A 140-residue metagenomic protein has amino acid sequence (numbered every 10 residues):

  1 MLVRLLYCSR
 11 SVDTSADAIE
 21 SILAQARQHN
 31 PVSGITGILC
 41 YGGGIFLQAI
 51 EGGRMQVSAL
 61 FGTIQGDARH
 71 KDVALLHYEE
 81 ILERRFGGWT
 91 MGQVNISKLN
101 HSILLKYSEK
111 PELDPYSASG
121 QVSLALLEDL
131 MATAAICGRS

Functional and structural regions predicted by a protein language model:
M1-S140: Charge-rich, low-complexity N-terminal segments
